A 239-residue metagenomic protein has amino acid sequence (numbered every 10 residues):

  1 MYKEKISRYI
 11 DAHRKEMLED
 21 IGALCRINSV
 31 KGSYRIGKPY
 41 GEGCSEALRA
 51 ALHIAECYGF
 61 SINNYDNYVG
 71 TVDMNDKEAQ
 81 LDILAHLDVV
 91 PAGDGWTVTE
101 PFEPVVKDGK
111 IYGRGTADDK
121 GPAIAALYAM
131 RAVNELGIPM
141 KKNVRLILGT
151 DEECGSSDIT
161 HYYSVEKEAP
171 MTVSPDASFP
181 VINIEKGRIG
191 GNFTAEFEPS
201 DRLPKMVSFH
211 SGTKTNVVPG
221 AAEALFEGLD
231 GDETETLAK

Functional and structural regions predicted by a protein language model:
M1-L84, V90-G93: N-terminal helical capping/dimerization or prosegment-like subdomains of hydrolases acting on amide or phosphate bonds
S33-G37, T116, S157-D158: Short acidic, glycine/proline-rich loop/turn micro-motifs
R49-G59, L127, N134, T194 (+1 more regions): Class I S-adenosyl-L-methionine
C57, S61, Q80-L148, C154: Active-site metal-coordination/substrate-binding segment of hydrolases, especially metallo-dependent peptidases
Y65-N67, G149, F209: Conserved beta-strand termini and adjacent loop/short-helix elements that scaffold enzyme active sites in alpha/beta
K77-D82, K107-D108, M140-V144, K167-M171 (+2 more regions): Short coil/turn connectors at secondary-structure junctions
E153, I159-K239: Midchain, well-structured core segments that form catalytic/ion-binding scaffolds
